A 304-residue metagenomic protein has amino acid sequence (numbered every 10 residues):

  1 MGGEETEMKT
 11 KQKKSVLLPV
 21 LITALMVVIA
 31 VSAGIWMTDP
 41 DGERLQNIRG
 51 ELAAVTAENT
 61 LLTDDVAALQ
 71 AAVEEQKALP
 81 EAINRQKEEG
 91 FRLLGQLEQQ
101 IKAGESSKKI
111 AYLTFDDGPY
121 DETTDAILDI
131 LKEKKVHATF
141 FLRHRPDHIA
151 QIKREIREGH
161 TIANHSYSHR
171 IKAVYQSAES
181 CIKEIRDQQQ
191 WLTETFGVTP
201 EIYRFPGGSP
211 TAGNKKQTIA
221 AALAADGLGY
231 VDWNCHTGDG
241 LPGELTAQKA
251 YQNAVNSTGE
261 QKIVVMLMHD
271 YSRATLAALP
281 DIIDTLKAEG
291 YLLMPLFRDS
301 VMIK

Functional and structural regions predicted by a protein language model:
M1-S15: N-terminal Lys/Arg-rich, disordered targeting/topogenic segments
K13, G34, T38-G42, K304: Catalytic-site microenvironment of enzymes that process N-acetyl-hexosamine-containing cell-wall polysaccharides
K13-L21, K215: Structural motif marking the loop-to-transmembrane transition
V20-I35: Hydrophobic membrane-insertion alpha-helices, especially the h-region of bacterial N-terminal signal peptides
P40-K108: N-terminal, intrinsically disordered, polar/charged segments of Gram-positive cell-envelope systems that serve as
N84-Q176, S180, D187-E194, V198 (+1 more regions): Active-site beta->alpha N-cap acidic-glycine motif
A126, H169-L292, F297-K304: Catalytic domains of cell-wall/extracellular-matrix polysaccharide-remodeling enzymes, centered on de-N-acetylation
